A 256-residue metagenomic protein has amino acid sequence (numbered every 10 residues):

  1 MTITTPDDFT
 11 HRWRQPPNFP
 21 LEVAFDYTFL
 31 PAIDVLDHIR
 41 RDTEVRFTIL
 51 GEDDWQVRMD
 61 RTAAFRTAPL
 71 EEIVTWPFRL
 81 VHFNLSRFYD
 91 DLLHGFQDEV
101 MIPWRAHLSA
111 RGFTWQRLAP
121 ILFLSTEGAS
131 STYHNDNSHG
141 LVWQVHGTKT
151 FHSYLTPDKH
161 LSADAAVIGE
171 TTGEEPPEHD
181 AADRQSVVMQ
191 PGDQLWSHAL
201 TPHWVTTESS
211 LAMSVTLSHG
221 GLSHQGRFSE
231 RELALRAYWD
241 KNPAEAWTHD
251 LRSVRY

Functional and structural regions predicted by a protein language model:
M1-F78: N-terminal auxiliary "cap/dimerization" subdomain that precedes the catalytic jelly-roll/cupin core of mononuclear
R12, F123, H134, V142-V145 (+3 more regions): Well-ordered beta-strand positions
L30-P31, L161-A166, E208, Q225-R227: A short, polar/proline- and glycine-enriched secondary-structure boundary/capping micro-motif
Q56-A166: Non-heme Fe(II) oxygenase catalytic core, chiefly the N-lobe of the double-stranded beta-helix
N137, T201, L211: A generic "binding-loop/recognition-motif" signal
Q144-P202, L222: Double-stranded beta-helix
Q185-M189, D193-W196, L217-Y256: Conserved double-stranded beta-helix
E208-S218: Short, compositionally biased
